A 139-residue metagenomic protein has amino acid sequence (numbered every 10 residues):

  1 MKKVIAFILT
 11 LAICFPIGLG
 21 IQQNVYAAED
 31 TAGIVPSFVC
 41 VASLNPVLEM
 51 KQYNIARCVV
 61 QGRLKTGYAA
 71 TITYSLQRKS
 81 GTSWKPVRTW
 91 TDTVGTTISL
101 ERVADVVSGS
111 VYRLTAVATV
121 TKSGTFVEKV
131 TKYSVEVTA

Functional and structural regions predicted by a protein language model:
M1-K51: N-terminal prepro-regions of secreted/extracellular proteins
P36-Y74: Short, surface-exposed binding/anchoring microloops in extracellular/periplasmic proteins
F38, S43-L48, W90, L100 (+1 more regions): Ser/Thr/Pro/Gly-rich low-complexity disordered regions
M50-Q52, K79-G81, D105-S110: A short, structured loop/turn motif at beta-sheet edges
T71-P86, V111-T115, T119-T121: Short beta-strand segments and strand-loop junctions that repeat across beta-rich extracellular domains
Y74, S83-T97, Y133: Solvent-exposed serine/threonine-rich low-complexity stretches and specific carbohydrate-binding patches
T97-V106: Exposed aromatic-hydrophobic patches
T125-A139: Short beta-strand elements
